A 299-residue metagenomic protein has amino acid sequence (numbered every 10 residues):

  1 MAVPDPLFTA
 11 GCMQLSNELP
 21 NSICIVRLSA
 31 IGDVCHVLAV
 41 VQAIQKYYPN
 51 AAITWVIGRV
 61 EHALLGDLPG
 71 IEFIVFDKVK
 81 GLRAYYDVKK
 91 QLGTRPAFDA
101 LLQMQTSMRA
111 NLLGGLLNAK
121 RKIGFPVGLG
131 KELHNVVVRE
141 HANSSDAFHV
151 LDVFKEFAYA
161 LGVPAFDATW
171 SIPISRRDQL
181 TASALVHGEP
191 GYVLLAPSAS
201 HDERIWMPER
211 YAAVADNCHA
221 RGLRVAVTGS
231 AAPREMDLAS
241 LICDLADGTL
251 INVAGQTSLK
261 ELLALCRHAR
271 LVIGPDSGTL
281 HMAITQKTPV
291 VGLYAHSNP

Functional and structural regions predicted by a protein language model:
M1-P299: Catalytic machinery of carbohydrate-active enzymes, primarily nucleotide-sugar-dependent glycosyltransferases
